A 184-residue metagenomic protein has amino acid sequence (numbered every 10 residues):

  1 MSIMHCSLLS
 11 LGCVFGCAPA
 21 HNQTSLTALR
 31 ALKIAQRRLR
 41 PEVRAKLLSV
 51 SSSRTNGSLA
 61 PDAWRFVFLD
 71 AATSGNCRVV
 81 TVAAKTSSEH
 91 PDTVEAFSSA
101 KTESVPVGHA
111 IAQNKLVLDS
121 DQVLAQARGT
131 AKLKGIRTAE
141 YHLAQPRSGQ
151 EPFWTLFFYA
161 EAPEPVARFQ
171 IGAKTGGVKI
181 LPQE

Functional and structural regions predicted by a protein language model:
M1-S2, F153: A detector of low-complexity, intrinsically disordered, Ser/Thr/Gly/Pro/Ala-rich segments
S2-A18: Sec-dependent N-terminal signal peptides of Gram-negative exported proteins
C17-E184: Long, terminal "pre-/pro-" and other extracytoplasmic accessory regions that lie outside the mature folded/catalytic
